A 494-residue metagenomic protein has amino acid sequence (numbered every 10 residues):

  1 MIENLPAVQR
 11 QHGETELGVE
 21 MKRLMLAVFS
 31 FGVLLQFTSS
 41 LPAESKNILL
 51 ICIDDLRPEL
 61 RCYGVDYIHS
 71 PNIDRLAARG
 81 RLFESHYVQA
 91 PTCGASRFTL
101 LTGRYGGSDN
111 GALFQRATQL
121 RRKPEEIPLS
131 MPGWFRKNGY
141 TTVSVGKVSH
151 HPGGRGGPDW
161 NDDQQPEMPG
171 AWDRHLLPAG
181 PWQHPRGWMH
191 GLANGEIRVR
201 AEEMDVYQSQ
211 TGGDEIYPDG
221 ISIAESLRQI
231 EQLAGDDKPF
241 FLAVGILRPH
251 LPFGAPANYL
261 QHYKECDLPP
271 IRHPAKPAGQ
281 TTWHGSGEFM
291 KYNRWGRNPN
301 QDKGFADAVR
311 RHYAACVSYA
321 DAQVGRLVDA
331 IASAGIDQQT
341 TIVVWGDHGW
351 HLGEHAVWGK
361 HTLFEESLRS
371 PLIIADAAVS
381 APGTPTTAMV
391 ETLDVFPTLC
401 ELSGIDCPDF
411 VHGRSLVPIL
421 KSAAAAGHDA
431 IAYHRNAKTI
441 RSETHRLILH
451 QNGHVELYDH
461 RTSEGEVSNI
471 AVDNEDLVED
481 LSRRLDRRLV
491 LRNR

Functional and structural regions predicted by a protein language model:
R10-H12, F37: Cationic, low-complexity basic patches in intrinsically disordered or flexible, solvent-exposed regions
E14-V28: Bacterial N-terminal signal peptides that target proteins for export
A27-Q36: Bacterial N-terminal signal peptides
F37-H450, V455, E464-R483, L489-V490: Formylglycine-dependent sulfatase
D459: Catalytic Cys-His active-site segments of thiol-dependent hydrolases/isopeptidases
